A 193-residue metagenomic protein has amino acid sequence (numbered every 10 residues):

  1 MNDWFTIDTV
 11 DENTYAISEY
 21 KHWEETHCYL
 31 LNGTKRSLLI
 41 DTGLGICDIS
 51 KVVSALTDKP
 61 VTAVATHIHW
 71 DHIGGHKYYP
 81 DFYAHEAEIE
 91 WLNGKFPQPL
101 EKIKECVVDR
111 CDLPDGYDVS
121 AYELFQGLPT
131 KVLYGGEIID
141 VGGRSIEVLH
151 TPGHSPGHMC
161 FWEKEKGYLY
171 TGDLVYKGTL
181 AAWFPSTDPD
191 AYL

Functional and structural regions predicted by a protein language model:
M1-N2, W23-E25, F125-G127, L133 (+1 more regions): Residues that act as N-cap/strand-start positions at coil-to-secondary-structure junctions
D3-A55, C160-Y176: Conserved beta-strand hairpin/beta-sheet module of binuclear metal-dependent hydrolase folds, prominently
D11, L39, A65, H69-W70 (+3 more regions): Alpha-helical architecture
D11-I17, G136, S145-E147: Short, hydrophobic/aromatic-rich segments at coil-to-beta transitions
E19-Y20, Y122, L128-T130, H150-P152: Short Gly/Pro-enriched turn/cap motifs at secondary-structure boundaries
K21-H22, A87, E137, G153: Residues that form or immediately flank small-molecule/cofactor binding pockets and catalytic motifs
S37-L39, L44-G45, K131, I138 (+1 more regions): Metallo-beta-lactamase
L44-D140, K177: Active-site HxH/HxHxD metal-binding segment of metal-dependent hydrolases
